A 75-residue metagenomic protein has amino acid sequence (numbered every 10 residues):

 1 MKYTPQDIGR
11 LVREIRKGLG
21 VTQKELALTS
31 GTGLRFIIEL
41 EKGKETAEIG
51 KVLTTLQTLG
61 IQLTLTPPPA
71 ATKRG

Functional and structural regions predicted by a protein language model:
M1-D7: A detector for short, charged/polar N-terminal pre-domain segments
R10-T29, T54: Short basic helix-loop element that most often maps to the first helix and adjoining turn of HTH DNA-binding modules
G31-E45: Recognition helix of helix-turn-helix/homeodomain-like DNA-binding domains that insert into the DNA major groove
T46, Q57, T64-G75: Short, charged recognition helix plus adjacent turn of helix-turn-helix-like nucleic-acid-binding domains
G50-V52, L56-G60: Basic, Lys/Arg-enriched C-terminal extension of HTH/homeodomain DNA-binding domains
